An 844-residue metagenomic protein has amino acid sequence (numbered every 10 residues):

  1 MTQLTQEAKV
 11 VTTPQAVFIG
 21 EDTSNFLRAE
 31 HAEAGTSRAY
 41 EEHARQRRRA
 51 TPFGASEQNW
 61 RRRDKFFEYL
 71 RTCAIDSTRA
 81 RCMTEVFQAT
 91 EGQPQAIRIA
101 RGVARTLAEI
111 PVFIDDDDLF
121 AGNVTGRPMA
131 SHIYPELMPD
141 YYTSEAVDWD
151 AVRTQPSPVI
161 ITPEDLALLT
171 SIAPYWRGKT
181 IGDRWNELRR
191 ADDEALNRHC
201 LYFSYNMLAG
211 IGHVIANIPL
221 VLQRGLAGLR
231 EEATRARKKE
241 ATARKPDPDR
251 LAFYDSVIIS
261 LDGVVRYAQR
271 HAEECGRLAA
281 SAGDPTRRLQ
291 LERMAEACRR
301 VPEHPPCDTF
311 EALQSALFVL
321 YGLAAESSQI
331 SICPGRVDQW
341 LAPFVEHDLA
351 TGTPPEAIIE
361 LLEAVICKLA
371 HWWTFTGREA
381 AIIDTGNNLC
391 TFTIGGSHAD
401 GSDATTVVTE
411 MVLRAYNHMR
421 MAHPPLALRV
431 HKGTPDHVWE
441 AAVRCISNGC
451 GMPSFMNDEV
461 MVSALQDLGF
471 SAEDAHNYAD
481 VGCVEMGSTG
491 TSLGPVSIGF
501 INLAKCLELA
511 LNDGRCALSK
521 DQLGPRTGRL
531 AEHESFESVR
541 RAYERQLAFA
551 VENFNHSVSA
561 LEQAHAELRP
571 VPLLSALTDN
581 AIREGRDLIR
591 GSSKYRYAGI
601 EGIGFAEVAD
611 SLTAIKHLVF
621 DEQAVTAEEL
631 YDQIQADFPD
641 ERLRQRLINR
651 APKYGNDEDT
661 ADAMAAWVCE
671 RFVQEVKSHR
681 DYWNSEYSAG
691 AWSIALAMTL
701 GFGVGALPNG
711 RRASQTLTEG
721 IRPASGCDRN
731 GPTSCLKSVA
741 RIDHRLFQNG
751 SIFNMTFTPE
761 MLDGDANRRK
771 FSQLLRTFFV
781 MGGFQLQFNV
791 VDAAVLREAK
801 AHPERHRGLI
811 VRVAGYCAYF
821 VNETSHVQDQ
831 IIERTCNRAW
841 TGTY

Functional and structural regions predicted by a protein language model:
M1: Core nucleic-acid recognition elements
L4-Y254, T286, Q290-Y844: Conserved catalytic cores of very large enzyme subunits
D255-R266, H271: Extended non-globular scaffold/tether segments
R266, R270-E273, R277, R293-E296: Extended, non-transmembrane alpha-helical coiled-coils
L278-T286: A conserved hydrophobic secondary-structure block that centers on an alpha-helix together with its immediately flanking
